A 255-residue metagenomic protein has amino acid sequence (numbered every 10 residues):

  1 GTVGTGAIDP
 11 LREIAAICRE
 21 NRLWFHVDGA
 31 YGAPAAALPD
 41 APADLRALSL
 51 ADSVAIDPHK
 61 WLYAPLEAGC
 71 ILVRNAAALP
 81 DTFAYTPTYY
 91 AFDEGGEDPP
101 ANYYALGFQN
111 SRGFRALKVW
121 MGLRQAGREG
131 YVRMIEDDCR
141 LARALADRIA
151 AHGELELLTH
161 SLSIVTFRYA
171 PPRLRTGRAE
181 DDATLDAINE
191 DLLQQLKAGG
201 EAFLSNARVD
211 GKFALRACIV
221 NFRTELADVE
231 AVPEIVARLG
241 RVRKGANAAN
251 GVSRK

Functional and structural regions predicted by a protein language model:
G1-N21: Active-site core of PLP-dependent enzymes with the aminotransferase class I/II
T2, N21, H26, R46-H152: Active-site C-terminal subdomain of aminotransferase-like
T2, Y31-A33, K60, N221: Active-site-proximal loop/turn and secondary-structure-junction residues that shape catalytic pockets, frequently
G6-P10, A35-D40, P65-A68, F83-A84: Short acidic, glycine/serine/threonine-rich loops at helix termini
A15-H26, A78-P80, H152-L155, L239-A248 (+1 more regions): Secondary-structure transition/capping motifs at alpha-helix termini and the adjoining loop/turn into the next element
E156-S161, L204-R208: Short beta-strand
L157-L196: Conserved PLP-binding catalytic core of the aspartate aminotransferase-like
R178, N206-K255: PLP-dependent enzyme catalytic core of the Aspartate aminotransferase-like
